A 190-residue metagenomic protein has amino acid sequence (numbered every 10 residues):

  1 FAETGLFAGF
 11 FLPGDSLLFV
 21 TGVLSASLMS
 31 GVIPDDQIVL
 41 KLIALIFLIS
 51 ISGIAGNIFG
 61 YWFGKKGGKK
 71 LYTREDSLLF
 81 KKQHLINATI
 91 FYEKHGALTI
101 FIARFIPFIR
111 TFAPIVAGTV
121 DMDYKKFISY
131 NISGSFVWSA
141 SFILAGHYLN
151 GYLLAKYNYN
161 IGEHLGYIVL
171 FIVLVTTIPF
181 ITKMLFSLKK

Functional and structural regions predicted by a protein language model:
F1-F19, T176: Transmembrane alpha-helix interface/packing and boundary motifs in multi-pass membrane proteins, characterized by
F10, L18, I102, S129-Y130: Hydrophobic alpha-helical membrane segments of integral membrane proteins
V23-I115, T119-K126, G151-V169, P179-K190: Membrane-interfacial helix-loop-helix
S52, I106, S133-G134, W138 (+1 more regions): Transmembrane alpha-helical core residues of multi-pass small-molecule transporters, especially secondary transporters
D123-K126, Y130, G134-F142: Membrane-embedded alpha-helical modules
S141-A155: Transmembrane alpha-helical segments of integral membrane proteins
I143, I172-P179: Alpha-helical transmembrane segments
